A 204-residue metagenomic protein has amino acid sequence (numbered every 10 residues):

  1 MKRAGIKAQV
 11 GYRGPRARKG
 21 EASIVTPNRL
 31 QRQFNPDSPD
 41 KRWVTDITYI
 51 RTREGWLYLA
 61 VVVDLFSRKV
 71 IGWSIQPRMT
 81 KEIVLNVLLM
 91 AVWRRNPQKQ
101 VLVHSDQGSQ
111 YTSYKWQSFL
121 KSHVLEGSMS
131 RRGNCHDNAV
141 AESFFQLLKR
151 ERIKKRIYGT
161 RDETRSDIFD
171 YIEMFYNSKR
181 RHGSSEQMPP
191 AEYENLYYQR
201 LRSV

Functional and structural regions predicted by a protein language model:
M1-V204: Charged DNA-binding/catalytic regions of mobile-element recombinases
